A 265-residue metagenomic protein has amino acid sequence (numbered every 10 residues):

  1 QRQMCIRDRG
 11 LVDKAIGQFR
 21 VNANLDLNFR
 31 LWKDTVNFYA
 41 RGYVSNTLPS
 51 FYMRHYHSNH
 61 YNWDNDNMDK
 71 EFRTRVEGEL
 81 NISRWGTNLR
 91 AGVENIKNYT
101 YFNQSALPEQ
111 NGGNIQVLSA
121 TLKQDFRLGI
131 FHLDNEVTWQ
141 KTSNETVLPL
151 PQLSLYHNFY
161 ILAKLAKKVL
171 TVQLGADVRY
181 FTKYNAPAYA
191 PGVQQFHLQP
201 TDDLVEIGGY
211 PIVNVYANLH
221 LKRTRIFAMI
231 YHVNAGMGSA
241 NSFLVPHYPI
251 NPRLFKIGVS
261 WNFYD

Functional and structural regions predicted by a protein language model:
Q1-D265: Exposed, low-structure sequence patches enriched in small/polar residues
